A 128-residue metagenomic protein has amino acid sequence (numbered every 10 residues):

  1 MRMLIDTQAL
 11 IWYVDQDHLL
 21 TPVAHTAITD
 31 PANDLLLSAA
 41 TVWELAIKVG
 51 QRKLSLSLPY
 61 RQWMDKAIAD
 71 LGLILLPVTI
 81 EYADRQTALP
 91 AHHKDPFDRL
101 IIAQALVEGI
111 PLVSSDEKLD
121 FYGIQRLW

Functional and structural regions predicted by a protein language model:
M1-L37, Q51-K66, E108, E117-F121: Short, well-structured N-terminal submotif of metal-dependent ribonuclease cores
T7-Q8, L45, Q86, A105: Generic structural signal for small/hydrophobic residues in well-ordered secondary structure, especially within
A9, T41-V42, Y82, I101 (+1 more regions): Alpha-helix capping/helix-boundary segments
Q16-D17, K48, L89, Q125: Residue-level signal for well-ordered alpha-helical positions
A24, W43, M64, F97-D98 (+1 more regions): Alpha-helical structural signal
N33, L73, I124: Short, conserved active-site loop motifs that form the nucleotide-linked donor/cofactor pocket
L37-A40, V78: Short glycine/serine/threonine-enriched helix-capping/active-site loop that flanks the nucleotide-sugar donor pocket
S55-R61, A69-S115, L127: Active-site neighborhoods of divalent-metal-dependent phosphate/nucleic-acid chemistry enzymes
